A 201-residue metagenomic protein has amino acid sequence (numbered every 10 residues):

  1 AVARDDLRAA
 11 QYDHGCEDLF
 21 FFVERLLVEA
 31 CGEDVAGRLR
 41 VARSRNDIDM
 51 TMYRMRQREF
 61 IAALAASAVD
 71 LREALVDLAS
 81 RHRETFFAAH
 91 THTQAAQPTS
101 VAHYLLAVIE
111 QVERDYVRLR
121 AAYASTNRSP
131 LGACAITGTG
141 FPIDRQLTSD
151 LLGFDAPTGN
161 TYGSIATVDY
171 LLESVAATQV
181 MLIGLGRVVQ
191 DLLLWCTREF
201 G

Functional and structural regions predicted by a protein language model:
A1-G138, I143-R145: A helix-coil-helix interface module used to build multimeric assemblies and to scaffold catalytic/cofactor sites
T137-L151, D155, G159: Phosphate/pyrophosphate-binding betaalpha-module
L151-G201: Acidic, glycine-rich loop-and-beta core segments that form the ion-binding/anion-interacting portion of active sites
